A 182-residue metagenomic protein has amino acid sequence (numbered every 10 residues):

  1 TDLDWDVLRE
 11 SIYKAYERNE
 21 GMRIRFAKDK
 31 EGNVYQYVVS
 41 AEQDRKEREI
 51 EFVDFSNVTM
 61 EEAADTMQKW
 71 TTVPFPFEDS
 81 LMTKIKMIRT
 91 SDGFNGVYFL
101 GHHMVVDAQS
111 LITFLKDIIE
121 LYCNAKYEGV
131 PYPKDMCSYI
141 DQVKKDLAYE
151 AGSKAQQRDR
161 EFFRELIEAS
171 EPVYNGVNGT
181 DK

Functional and structural regions predicted by a protein language model:
T1, W5, A15, K30-N33 (+1 more regions): Acyl-thioester-dependent acyl-group transfer interface
T1-E10, A63-D65, F77-F99, R158 (+1 more regions): Gly/Ser/Thr-rich phosphate-binding loops and adjoining beta-strand/alpha-helix segments that form adenosine-phosphate
D2-D6, V58, V105-Q109: A generic structural signal for alpha-helix starts
R9-E61, L81, K116, E120 (+1 more regions): Short amphipathic alpha-helices and their capping loops
Y13, T83-I140: Active-site-proximal acidic secondary-structure segment that organizes catalysis
G21, P76, N124-P131, P172: Charged, solvent-exposed alpha-helical segments that act as regulatory interaction surfaces
R23, W70-F77: Short catalytic/binding micro-motifs of nucleotide second-messenger systems
E78, M104-D107, L111, G152 (+1 more regions): Short capping loops/turns at secondary-structure boundaries
